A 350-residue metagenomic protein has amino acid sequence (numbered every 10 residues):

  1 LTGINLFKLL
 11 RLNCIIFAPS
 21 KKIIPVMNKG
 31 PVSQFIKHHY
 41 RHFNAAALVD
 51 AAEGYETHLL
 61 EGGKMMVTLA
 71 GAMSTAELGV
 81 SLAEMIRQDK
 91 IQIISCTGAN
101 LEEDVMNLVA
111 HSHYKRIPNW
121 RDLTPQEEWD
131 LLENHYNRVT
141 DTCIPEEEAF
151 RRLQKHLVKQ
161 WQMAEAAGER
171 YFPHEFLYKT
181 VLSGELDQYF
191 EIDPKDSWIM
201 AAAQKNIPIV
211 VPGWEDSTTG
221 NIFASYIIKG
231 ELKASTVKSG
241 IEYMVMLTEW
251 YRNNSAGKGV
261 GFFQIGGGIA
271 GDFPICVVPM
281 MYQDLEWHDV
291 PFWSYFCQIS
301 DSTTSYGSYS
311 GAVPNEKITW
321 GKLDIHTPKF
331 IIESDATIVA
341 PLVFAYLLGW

Functional and structural regions predicted by a protein language model:
C14, A18, A46, I269 (+2 more regions): C-terminal functional extensions of proteins
C14, P19-I91: N-terminal glycine-/serine-/threonine-rich phosphate-binding loop
F17-Y40, V109-A110, Y114-S217, W350: Cap/lid and interdomain-hinge subdomains that line or gate substrate/regulatory clefts in soluble alpha/beta enzymes
A51-M65, A201-K205, E249-G259: Glycine-rich phosphate/diphosphate-binding loops that line cofactor/substrate pockets in enzymes
M65-S74, I94, V210-W214, A234-Y309: Glycine-rich anion-binding loop/nest that anchors nucleotide
E77-V80, V105-H111, N221-S225, P274-V278 (+1 more regions): Short acidic, glycine/serine/threonine-rich loops at helix termini
S81-K90, L108-N119, I227, V278-W287 (+1 more regions): A glycine- and small-aliphatic-rich helix-loop capping segment at beta-alpha/alpha-beta transitions that lines
N100-D104, S217, T303-Y306: Short gly/pro/ser/thr-enriched loop/turn and capping motifs at secondary-structure boundaries
